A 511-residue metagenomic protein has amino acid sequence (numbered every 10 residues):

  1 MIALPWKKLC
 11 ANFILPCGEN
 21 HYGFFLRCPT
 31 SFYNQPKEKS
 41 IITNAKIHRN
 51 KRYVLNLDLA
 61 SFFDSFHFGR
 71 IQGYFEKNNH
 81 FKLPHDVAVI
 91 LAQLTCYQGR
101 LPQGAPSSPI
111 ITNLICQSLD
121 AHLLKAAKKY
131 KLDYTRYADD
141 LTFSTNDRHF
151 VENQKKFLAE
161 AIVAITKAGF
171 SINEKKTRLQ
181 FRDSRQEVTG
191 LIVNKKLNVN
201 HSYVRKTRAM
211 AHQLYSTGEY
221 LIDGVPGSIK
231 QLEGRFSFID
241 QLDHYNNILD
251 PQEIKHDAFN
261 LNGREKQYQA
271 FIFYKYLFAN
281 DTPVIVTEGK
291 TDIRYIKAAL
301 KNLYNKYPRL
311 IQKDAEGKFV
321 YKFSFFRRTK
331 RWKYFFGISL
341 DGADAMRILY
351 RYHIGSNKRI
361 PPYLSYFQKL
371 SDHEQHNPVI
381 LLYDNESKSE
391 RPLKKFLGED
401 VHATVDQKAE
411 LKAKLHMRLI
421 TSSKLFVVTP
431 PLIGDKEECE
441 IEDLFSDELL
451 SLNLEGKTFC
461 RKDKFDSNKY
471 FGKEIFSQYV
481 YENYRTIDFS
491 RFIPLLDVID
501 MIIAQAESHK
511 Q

Functional and structural regions predicted by a protein language model:
M1-D64, R70-P84, I90-Q98, P102-A105 (+3 more regions): Right-hand nucleic-acid polymerase module
K51-Y53, Y134, R185, P283 (+1 more regions): The start of beta-strands in P-loop NTPase/AAA+ ATPase cores
N56-A60, G104, S108, Y130-R148: Catalytic palm active-site di-aspartate
Y97, L101-S118, H122-A126, R136: Loop-centered beta-sheet repeat module
S118-Y130, E160-A168: Generic non-transmembrane alpha-helical segments
T135-D139, E174-K175, N280, H376: Short Gly/Ser/Thr- and Asp/Glu-enriched loop/turn motifs at secondary-structure junctions
D147-V151, S387-K388: Helix N-cap motif at beta-to-alpha junctions
K255-Q511: Acidic, divalent-metal-binding catalytic cores of TOPRIM and closely related two-metal-ion phosphodiester/pyrophosphate
